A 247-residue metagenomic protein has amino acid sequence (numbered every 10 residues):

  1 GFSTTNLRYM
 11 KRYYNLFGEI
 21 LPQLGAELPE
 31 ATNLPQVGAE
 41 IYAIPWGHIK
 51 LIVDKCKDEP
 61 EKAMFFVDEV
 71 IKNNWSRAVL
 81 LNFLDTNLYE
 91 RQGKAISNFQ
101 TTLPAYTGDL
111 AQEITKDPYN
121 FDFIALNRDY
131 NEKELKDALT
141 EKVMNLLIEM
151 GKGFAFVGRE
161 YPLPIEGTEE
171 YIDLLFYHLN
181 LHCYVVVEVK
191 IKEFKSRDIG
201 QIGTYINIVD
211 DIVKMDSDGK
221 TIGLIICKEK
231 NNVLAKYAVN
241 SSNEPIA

Functional and structural regions predicted by a protein language model:
G1-A247: Basic, low-complexity intrinsically disordered segments
